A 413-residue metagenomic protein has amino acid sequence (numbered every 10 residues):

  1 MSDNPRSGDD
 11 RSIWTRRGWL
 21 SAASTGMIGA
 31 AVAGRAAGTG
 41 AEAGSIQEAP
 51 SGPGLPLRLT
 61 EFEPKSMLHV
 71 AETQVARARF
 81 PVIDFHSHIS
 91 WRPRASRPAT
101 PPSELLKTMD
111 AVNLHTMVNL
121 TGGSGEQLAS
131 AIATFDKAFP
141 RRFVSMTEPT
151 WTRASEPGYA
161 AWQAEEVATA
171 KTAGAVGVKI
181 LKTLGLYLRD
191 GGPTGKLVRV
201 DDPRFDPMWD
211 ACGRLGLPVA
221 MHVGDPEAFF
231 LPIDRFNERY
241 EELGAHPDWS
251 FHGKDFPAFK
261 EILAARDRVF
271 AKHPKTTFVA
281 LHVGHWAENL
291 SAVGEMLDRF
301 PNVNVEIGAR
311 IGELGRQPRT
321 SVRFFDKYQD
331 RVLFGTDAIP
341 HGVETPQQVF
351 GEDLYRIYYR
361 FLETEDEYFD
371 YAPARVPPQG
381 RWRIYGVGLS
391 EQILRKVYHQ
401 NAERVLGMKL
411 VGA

Functional and structural regions predicted by a protein language model:
M1-W14: N-terminal secretory signal peptides
S12-S21, I28-A49: N-terminal twin-arginine translocation
G44-Q47, L59, A99, K254 (+2 more regions): H/E-rich (His + Asp/Glu) clusters that bind or coordinate divalent metals
A49-S66, L128-S250, P301: Active-site gating/metal-coordination segments in enzymes
G52-P93: Replace "His-x-His-based motif
I83-S87, M117-N119, S145-T147, V178 (+4 more regions): Hydrophobic faces of well-ordered beta-strands that scaffold small-molecule active sites in alpha/beta enzyme cores
S87, R97, E104-E126, R142-T150 (+2 more regions): Divalent metal-dependent hydrolysis catalytic cores, especially in the metallo-beta-lactamase
W91-T100, N119-S130, T152-W162, R199 (+3 more regions): Acidic-and-aromatic substrate-binding clefts and catalytic sites of carbohydrate-active enzymes
